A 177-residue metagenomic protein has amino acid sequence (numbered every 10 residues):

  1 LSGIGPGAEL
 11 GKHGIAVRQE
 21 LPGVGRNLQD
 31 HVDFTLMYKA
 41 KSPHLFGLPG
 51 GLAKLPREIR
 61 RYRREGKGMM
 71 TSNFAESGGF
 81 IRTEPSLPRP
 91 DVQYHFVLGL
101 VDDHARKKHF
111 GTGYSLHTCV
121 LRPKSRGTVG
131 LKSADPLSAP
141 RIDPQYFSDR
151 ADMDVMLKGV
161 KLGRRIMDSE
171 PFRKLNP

Functional and structural regions predicted by a protein language model:
L1-R61, G68-M69, A134: Glycine-rich loop(s) and the adjacent beta-strand/alpha-helix scaffold that form part
A40-L45, R57-P177: FAD-dependent oxidoreductase catalytic-site/capping-region signature
